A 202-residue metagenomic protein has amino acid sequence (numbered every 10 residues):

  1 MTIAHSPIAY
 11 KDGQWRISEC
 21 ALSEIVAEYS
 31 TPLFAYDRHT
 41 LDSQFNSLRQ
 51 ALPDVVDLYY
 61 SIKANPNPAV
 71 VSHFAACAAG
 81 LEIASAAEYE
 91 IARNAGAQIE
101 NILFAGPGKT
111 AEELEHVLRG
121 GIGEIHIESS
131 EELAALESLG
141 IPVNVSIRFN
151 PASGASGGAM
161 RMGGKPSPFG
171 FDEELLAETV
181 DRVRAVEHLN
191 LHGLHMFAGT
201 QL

Functional and structural regions predicted by a protein language model:
M1-E124, S130-V143, P166, D181 (+2 more regions): A charged N-terminal "starter" segment
I3, L139, P151-L202: Active-site loop/helix belt of alpha/beta enzymes
S61, E128, N144-N150, H195-F197: Short beta-strand segments
